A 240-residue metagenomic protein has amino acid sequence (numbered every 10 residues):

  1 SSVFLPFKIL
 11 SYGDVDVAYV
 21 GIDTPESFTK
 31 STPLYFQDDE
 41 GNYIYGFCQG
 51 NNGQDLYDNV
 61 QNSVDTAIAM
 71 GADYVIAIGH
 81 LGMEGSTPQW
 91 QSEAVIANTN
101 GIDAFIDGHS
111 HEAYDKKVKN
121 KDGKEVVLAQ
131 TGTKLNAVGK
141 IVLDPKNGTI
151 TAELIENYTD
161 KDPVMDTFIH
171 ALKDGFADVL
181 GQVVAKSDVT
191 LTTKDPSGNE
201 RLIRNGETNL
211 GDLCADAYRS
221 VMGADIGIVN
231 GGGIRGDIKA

Functional and structural regions predicted by a protein language model:
S1-V3: Functional beta-strand-loop-alpha-helix junction segments that form "active/interaction loops" within catalytic
F7-H170: Functional cores that coordinate and move charged inorganic groups
G85-W90, A94-A97, A104, K119 (+1 more regions): Solvent-exposed loop/linker segments at secondary-structure transitions that flank or connect catalytic domains
